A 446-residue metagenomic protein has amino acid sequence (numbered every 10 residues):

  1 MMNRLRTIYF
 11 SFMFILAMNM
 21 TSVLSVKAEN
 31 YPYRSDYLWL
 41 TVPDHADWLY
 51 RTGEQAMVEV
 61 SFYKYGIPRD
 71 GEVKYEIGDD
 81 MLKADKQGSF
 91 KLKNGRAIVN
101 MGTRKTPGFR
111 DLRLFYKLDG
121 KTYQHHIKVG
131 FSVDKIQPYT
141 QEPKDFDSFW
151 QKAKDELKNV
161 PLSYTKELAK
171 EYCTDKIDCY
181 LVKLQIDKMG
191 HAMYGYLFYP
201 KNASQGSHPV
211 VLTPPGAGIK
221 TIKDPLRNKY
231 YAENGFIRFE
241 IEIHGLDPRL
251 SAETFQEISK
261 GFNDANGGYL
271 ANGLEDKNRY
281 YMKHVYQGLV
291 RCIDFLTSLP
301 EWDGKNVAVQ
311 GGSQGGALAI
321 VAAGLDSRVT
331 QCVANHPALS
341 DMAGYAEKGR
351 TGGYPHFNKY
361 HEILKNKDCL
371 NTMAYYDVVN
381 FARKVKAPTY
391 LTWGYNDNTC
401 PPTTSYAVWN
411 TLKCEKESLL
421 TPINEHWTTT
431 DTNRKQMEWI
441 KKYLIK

Functional and structural regions predicted by a protein language model:
E29-W39: Proline/serine/threonine-rich low-complexity linkers at boundaries of modular beta-sandwich domains
D44-W48, K158-A203: N-terminal cap/lid segment of alpha/beta-hydrolase-fold proteins
G195, G206-A217: Short beta-strand element of the alpha/beta-hydrolase
A217-Q287, G344-G353: Cap/lid segment of the alpha/beta-hydrolase catalytic domain
L250-T254, G316-K365, L420, T428-D431: Hydrolase active-site cap/lid region
G267-S313: Gly/Ser-rich "nucleophile elbow"/oxyanion-hole loop immediately N-terminal to the catalytic nucleophile in hydrolases
V385, L391-W393: Short beta-strand/loop motif that positions the catalytic acidic residue of the alpha/beta-hydrolase fold
T399, Y406-K446: C-terminal catalytic histidine-bearing segment of alpha/beta-hydrolase fold enzymes
